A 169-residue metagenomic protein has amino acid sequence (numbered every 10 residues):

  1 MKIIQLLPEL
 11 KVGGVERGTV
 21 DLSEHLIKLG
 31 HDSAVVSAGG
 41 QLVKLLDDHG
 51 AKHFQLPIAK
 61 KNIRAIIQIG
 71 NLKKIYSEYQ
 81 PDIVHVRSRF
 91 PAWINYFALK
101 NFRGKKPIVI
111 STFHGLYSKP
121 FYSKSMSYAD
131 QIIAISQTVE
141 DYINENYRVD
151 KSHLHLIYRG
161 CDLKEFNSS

Functional and structural regions predicted by a protein language model:
M1-S169: Membrane-interface segments of envelope glycosyltransferases acting on lipid-linked substrates or membrane lipids
